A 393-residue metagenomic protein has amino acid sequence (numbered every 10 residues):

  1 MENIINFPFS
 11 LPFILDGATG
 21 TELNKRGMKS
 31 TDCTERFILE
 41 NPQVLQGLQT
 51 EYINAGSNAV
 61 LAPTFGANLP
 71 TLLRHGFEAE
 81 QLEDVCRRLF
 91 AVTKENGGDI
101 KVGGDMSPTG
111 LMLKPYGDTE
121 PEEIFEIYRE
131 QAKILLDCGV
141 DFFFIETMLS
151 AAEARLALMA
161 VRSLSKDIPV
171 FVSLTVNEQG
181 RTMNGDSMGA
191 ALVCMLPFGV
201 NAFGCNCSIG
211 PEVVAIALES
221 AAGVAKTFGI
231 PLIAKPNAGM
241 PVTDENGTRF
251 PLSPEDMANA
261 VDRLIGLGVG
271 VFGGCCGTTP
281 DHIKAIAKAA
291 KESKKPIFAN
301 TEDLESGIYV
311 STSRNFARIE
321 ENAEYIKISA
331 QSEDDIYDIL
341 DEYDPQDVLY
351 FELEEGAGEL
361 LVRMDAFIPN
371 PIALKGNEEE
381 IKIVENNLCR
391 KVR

Functional and structural regions predicted by a protein language model:
M1-R393: Domain-level signal for soluble alpha/beta catalytic cores
